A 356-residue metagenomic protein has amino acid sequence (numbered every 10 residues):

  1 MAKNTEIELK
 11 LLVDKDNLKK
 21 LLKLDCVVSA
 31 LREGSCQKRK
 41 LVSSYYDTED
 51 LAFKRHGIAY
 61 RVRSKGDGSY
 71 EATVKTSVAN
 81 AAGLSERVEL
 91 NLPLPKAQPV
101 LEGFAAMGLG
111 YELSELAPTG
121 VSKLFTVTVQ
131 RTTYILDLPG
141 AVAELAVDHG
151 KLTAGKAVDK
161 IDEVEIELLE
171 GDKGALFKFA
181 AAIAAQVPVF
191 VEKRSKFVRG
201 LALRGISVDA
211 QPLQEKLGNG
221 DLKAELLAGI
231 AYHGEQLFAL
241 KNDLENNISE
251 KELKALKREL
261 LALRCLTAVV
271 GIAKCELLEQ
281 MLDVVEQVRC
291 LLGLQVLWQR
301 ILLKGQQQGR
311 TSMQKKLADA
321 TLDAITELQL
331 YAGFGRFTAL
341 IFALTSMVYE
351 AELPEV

Functional and structural regions predicted by a protein language model:
M1-V356: Function-determining surface determinants
